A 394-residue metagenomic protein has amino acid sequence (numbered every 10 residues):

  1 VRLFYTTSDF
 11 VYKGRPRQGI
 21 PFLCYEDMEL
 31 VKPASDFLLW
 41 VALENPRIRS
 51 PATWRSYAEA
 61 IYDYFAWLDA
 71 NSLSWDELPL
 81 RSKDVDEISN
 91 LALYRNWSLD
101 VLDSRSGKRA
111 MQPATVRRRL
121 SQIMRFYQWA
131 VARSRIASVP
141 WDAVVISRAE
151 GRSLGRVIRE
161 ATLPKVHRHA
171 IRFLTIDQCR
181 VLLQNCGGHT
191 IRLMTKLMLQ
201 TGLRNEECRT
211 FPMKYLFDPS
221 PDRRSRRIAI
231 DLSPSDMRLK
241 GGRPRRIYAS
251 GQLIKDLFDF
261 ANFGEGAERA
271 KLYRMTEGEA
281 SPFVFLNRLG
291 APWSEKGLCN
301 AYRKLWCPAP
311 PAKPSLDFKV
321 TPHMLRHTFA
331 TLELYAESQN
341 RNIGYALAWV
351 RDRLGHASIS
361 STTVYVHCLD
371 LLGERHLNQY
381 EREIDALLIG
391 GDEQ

Functional and structural regions predicted by a protein language model:
D36-W54, I61-R152, V181: N-terminal core-binding DNA-recognition domain of tyrosine recombinases/integrases
A132-A137, M198-R224: Short, charged phosphate-coordinating catalytic segments
L174-N205: Basic, Lys/Arg- and aromatic-enriched nucleic-acid-binding interface segment
T210-D256, E265-R274: Conserved tyrosine-mediated DNA breakage-rejoining catalytic core shared by Y-recombinases
S250-D317: Active-site/catalytic core of tyrosine-dependent DNA strand-transfer enzymes
A291, C299-D352: Short, basic (Lys/Arg/His-rich) helix/loop patches that form interaction surfaces in the mid-to-C-terminal regions
L354-R382: Catalytic-site neighborhood detector that most strongly recognizes the C-terminal catalytic loop/helix of tyrosine
Q379-Q394: C-terminal secondary-structure termini that scaffold catalytic or DNA-interacting sites
